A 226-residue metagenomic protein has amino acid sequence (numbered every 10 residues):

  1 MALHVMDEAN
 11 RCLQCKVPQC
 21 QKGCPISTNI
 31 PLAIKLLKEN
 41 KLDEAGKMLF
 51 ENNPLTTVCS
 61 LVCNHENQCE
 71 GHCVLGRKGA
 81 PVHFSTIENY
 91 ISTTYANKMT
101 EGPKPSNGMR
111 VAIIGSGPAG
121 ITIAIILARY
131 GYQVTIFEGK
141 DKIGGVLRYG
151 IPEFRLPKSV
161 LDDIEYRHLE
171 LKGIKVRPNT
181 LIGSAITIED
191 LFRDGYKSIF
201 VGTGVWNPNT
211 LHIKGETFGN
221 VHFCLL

Functional and structural regions predicted by a protein language model:
M1-R110, K158, V201-L225: Ferredoxin-type iron-sulfur electron-transfer modules and their immediate structural context
D7, R148, R193: Phosphate-coordinating loops and pocket residues in cytosolic domains that bind phosphorylated ligands
S27-N40, E44, M48-F50, H72 (+3 more regions): Beta1-alpha1 glycine-rich phosphate/pyrophosphate-binding loop at the start of Rossmann-like nucleotide-binding domains
T57-V58, V111, A185-D190: Short, solvent-exposed polar/charged micro-motifs at secondary-structure junctions
T100-G102, I164-E165, I188-D190, L211: Short, flexible, glycine/charge-rich loop motifs used to bind or transfer phosphoryl groups or to couple energy/partner
I114, G195-G204: Short hydrophobic core segments
R177-D194: A conserved short coil-to-beta-strand element within the FAD-binding core of flavoproteins
